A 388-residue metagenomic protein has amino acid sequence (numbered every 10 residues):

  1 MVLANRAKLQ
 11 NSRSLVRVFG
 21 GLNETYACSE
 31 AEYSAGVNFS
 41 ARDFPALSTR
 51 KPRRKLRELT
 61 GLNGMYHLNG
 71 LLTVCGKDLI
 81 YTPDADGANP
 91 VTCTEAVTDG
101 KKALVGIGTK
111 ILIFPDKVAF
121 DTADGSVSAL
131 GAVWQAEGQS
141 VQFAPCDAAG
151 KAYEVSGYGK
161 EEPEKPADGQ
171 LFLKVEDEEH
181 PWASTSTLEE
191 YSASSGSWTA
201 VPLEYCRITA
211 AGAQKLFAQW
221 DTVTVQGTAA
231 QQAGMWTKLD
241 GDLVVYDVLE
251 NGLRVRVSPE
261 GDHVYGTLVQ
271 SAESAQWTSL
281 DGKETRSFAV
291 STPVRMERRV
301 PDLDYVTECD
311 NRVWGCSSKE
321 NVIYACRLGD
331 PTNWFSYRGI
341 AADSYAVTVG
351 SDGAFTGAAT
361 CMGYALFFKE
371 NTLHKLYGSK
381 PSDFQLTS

Functional and structural regions predicted by a protein language model:
M1-N38, D43: Short, intrinsically disordered N-terminal pre-domain segments
A4-K8, G131, A183-D221, Q226-V300: Small/polar beta-strand repeat architecture
T49-L59, G150-G159, E297-S388: Beta-propeller and closely related beta-pinwheel folds
K55-N69, T94-G108, Q135-D147, R298-E308 (+1 more regions): Repeated scaffold domains used in trafficking and secretory/extracellular systems, primarily beta-propellers
L68, C75-K77, I107-G108, F114-D116 (+5 more regions): Short loop/turn segments that connect beta-strands within the blades of beta-propeller domains, predominantly WD40
L71-L72, T109-I113, P163-E190, A218-Q226 (+2 more regions): Short hydrophobic/aromatic-rich beta-strand motifs
Y81, K117-V133, Q170-P202, G252-V257 (+1 more regions): Short, surface-exposed terminal/edge motifs of secreted or surface/virion proteins that either
C93-D99, Q139-L171, V175, V201-E204 (+1 more regions): Extracellular/surface-exposed low-complexity repeats and stalk/linker segments enriched in Gly/Pro and small polar
